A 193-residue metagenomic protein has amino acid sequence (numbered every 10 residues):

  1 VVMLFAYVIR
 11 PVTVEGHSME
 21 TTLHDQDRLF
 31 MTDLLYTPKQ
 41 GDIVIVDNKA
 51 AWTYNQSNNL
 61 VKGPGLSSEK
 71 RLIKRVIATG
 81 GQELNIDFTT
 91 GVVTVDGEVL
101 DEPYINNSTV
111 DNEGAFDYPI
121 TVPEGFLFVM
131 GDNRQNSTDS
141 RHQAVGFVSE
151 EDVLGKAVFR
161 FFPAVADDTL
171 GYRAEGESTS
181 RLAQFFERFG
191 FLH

Functional and structural regions predicted by a protein language model:
V1-H193: Extended hydrophobic leader/signal-anchor segments used for secretion and membrane insertion
